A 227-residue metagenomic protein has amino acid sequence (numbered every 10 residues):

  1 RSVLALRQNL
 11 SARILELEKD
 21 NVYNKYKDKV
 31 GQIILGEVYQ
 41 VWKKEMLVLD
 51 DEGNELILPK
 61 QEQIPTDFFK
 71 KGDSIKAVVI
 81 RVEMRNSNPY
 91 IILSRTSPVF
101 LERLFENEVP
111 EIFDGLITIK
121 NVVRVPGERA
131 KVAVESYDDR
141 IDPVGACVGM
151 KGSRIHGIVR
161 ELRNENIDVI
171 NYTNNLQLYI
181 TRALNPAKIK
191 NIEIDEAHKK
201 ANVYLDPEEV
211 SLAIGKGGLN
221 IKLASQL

Functional and structural regions predicted by a protein language model:
R1-L227: RNA-contacting regions in translation and RNA-metabolism proteins, encompassing KH/S1 modules where present
